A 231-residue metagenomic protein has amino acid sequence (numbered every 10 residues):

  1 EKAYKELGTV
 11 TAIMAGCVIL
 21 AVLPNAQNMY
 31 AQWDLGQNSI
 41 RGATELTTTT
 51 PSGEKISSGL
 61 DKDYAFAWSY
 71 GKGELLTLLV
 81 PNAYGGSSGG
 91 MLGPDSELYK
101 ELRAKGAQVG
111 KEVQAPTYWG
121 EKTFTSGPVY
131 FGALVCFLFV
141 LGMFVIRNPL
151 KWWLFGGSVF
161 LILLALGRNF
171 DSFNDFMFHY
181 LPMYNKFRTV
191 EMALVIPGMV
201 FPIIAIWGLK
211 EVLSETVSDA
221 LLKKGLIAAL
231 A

Functional and structural regions predicted by a protein language model:
K2-V10, K100-V113, L138-R168, V217-I227: Membrane-interface helix-loop-helix junctions at transmembrane boundaries of multi-pass membrane enzymes, predominantly
K5-I13, C17-V22, D61-F66, S126-V129 (+5 more regions): Hydrophobic alpha-helical scaffolding
K5-W33, T48-I56, V159-F160, K224-A231: Hydrophobic alpha-helical membrane-interfacial segments at the cytosolic entry of transmembrane helices
V18-N28, S69-S88, W152-L166, A228-A231: Hydrophobic alpha-helical membrane-insertion segments
Q27-G142: Periplasmic/ER-lumenal interhelical loops and adjacent helix-loop junctions in multi-pass membrane proteins
G36-I40, T44, R147, L181 (+1 more regions): Membrane-interfacial segments
P116-V129, F160-V200, L213: Membrane-helix boundary/interfacial segments in multi-pass membrane proteins
C136-M143, F201-L213: Transmembrane alpha-helical segments
